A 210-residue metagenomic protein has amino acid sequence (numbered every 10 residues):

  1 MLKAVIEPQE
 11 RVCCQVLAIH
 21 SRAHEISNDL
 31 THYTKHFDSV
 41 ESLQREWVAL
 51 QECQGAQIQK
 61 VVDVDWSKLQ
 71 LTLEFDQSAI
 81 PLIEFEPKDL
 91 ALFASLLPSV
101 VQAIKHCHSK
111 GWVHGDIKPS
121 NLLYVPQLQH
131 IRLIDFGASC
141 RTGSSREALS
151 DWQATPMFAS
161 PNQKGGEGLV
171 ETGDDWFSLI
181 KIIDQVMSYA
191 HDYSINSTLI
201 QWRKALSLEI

Functional and structural regions predicted by a protein language model:
L2-A49: ATP-binding glycine-rich loop module of kinase domains
Q54-W66: Conserved HxN/HPN-centered segment at the entrance to the catalytic loop of eukaryotic protein kinase-like domains
K68-I80: Conserved short submotifs of the Hanks-type protein kinase catalytic core that shape the nucleotide-binding pocket
I80-D89: AlphaC helix of the protein kinase catalytic domain
H108-V125: Catalytic-loop of the protein kinase fold
R132-D135: Pre-DFG segment of protein kinase catalytic domains
A138-K204: C-lobe/activation-segment region of protein kinase-like
